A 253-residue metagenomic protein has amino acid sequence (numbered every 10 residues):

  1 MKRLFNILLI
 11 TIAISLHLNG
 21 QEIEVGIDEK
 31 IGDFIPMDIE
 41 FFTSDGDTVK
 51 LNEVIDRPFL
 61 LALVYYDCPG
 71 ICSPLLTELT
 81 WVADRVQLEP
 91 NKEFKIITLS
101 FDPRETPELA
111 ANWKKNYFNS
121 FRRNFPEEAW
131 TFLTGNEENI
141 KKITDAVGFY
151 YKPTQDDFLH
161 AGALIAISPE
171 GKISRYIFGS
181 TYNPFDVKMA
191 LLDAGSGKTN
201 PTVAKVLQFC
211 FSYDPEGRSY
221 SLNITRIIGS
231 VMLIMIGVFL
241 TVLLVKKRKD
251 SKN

Functional and structural regions predicted by a protein language model:
M1-F5: Positively charged n-region of N-terminal signal peptides that target proteins for export
N6-S15: Bacterial N-terminal signal peptides
Q21-N52, T77: N-terminal "domain-start" segment that seeds a small globular fold
V49-L79, I96-I97: Short active-site neighborhood of thiol/selenol oxidoreductases, capturing the structured segment around
L76-I140: Structural microenvironment flanking redox-active thiols in thiol-disulfide oxidoreductases
P153-C210: Extracytoplasmic/lumenal ectodomains and periplasmic regions of secretory and membrane proteins
Y213-I234: Juxtamembrane/start-of-transmembrane alpha-helix segments at the extracytoplasmic/lumenal side of membrane anchors
I236-N253: Juxtamembrane interface at the cytosolic side of transmembrane helices
